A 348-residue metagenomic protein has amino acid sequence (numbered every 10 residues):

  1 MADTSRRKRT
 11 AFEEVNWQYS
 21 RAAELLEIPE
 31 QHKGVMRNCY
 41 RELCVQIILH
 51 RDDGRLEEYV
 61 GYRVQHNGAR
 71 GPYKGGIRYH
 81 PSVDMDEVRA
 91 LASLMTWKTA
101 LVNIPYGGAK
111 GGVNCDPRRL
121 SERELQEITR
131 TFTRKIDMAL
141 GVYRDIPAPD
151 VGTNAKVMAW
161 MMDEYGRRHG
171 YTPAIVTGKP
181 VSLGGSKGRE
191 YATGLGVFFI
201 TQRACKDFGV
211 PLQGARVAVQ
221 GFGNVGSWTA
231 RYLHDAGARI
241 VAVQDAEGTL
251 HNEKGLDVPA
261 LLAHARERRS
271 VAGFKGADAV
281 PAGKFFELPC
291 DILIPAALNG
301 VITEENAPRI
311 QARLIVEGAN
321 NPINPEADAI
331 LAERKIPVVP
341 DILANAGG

Functional and structural regions predicted by a protein language model:
M1-K187: N-terminal ligand-binding/catalytic initiation module
G54, D150-V151, S186-T193, A218-F222 (+2 more regions): Active-site nucleophile and cofactor-binding loops and adjacent substrate-binding regions of central metabolic enzymes
A90, R144-A148, Y171-V176, V219 (+4 more regions): General beta-strand structural signal in soluble alpha/beta enzymes
L140-V142, V210-G214, L288-P289, A307-L314 (+1 more regions): Short, surface-exposed connector motifs at secondary-structure boundaries
T177, G185-E287: Glycine-rich phosphate/diphosphate-binding loop of Rossmann-like nucleotide-binding domains
A263, V271-I310, E317-N320: Accessory "access/gating" subregions that flank catalytic or transport cores
A297-G348: Rossmann-fold NAD(P)-binding glycine/threonine-rich loop
